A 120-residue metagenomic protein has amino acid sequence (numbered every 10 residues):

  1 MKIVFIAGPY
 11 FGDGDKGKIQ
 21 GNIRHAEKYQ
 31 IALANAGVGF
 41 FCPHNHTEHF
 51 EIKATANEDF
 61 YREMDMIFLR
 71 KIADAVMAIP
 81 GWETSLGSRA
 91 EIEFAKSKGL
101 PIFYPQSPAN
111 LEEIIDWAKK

Functional and structural regions predicted by a protein language model:
M1-K120: Conserved catalytic or regulatory cores that recognize and/or transform ribose-phosphate-containing ligands
